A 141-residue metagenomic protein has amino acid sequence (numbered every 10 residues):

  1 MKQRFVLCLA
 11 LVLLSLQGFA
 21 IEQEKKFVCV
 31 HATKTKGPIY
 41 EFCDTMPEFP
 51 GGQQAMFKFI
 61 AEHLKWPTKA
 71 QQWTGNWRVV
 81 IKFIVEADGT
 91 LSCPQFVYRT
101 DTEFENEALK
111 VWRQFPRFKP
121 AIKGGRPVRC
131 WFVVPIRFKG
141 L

Functional and structural regions predicted by a protein language model:
R4-L7, G18-L141: Charge-biased low-complexity segments
